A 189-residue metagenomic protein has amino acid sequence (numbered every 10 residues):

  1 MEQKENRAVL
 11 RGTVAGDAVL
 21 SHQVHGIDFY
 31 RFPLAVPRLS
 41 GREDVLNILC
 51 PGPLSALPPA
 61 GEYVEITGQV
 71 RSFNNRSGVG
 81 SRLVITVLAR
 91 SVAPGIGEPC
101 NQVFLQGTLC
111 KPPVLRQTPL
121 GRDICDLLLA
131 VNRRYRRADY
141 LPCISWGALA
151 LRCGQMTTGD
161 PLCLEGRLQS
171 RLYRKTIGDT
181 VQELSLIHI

Functional and structural regions predicted by a protein language model:
V9-V14, G61-S72, F104-C110, G159-S170: OB-fold and OB-like beta-barrel modules that bind single-stranded nucleic acids
G16-Q23, N75, K111-P119, Y173: Short, conserved beta-turn/loop elements at beta-strand boundaries and strand-helix junctions
L20-A35, L115-A130: Short aromatic-glycine-enriched beta-strand elements
S40-L57, Y135-G154: A beta-strand/beta-hairpin structural motif
N47-P94: Hydrophobic, ordered structural segments
N75-V84, R174-S185: Beta-sandwich strand segments
V84-Q117: Surface-exposed beta-loop interaction hotspot
I187-I189: Conserved small/polar residues in nucleotide/adenosyl-binding loops
